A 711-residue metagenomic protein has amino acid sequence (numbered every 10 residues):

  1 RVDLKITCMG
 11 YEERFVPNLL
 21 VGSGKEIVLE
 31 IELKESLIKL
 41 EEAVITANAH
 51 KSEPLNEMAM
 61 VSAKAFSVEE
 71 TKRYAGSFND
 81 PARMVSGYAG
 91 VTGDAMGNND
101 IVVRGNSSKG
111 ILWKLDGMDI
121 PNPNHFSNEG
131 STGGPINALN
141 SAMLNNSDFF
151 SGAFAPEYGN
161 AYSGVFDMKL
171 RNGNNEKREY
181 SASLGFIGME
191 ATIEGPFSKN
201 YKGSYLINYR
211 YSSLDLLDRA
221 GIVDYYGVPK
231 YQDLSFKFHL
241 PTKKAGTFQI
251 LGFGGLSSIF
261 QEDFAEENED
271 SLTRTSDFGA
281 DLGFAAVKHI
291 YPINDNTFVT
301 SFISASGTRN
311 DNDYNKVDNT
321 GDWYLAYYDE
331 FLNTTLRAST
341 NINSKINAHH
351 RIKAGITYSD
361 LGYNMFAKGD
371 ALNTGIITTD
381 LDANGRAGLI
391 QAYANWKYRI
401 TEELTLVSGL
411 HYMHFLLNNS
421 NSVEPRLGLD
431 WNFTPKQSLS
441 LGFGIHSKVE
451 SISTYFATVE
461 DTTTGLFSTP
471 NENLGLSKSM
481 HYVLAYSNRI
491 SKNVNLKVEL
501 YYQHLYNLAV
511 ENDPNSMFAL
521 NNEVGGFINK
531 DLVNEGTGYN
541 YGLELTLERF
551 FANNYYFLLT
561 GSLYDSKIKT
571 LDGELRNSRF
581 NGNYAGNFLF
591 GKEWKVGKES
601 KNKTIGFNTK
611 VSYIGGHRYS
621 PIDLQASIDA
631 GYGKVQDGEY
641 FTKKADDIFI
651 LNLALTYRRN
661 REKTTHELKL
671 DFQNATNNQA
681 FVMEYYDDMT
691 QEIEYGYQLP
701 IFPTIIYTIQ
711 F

Functional and structural regions predicted by a protein language model:
E12, L19-V28, E42-F154, V165 (+1 more regions): Periplasmic N-terminal accessory/gating domains of Gram-negative outer-membrane beta-barrel systems
N124, S258, R309, A367-A371 (+6 more regions): Surface-exposed extracellular loop regions of Gram-negative outer-membrane beta-barrel proteins, predominantly
G133-N137, N145-P156, G164-G195, Y205-Y211 (+1 more regions): Short strand-turn segments of transmembrane beta-barrel domains in outer membranes, especially the first one or two
G185-Y211, D224-I259, D277-A305, I346-N347 (+1 more regions): Transmembrane beta-barrel wall of Gram-negative outer-membrane proteins
F331, T335-S339, D380-Y393, G475 (+3 more regions): Outer membrane beta-barrel strand-and-loop segments of large Gram-negative receptors, especially TonB-dependent
N333, H349-R351, T357, L381-L505 (+3 more regions): Structural signature of Gram-negative outer-membrane beta-barrels, strongest in the C-terminal barrel of TonB-dependent
Y502-H504, V524-H617: Gram-negative outer-membrane beta-barrel transporters
F557, S600, K610-Y632, D646-I650 (+1 more regions): C-terminal beta-signal and adjacent terminal beta-strands/loops of Gram-negative outer-membrane beta-barrel proteins
